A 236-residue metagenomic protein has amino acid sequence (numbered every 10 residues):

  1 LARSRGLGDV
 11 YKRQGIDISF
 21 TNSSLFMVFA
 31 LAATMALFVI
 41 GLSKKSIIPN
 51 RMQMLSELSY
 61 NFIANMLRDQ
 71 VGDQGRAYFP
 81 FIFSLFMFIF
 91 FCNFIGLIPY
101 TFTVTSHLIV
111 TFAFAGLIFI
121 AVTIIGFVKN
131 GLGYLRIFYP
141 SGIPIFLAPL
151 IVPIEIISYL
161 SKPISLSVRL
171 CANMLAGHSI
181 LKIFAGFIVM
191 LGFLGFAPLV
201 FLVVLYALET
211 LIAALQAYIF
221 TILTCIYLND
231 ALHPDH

Functional and structural regions predicted by a protein language model:
L1-Y11: Single conserved hydrophobic/aromatic residue that forms the stacking wall/gate of nucleotide- or nucleobase-binding
G15, S59, G96, G116 (+2 more regions): Residue-level signature of catalytic and energy-coupling elements of molecular machines, predominantly ATP/GTP-dependent
G15-I40, K44, Y100-L108: Hydrophobic alpha-helical transmembrane segments
V28-L37, A77-F94, V110-V122, A176-G186 (+1 more regions): Hydrophobic alpha-helical transmembrane segments of multi-pass integral membrane proteins
S43-S84, P144, I164: Membrane-interface amphipathic helices and adjacent TM-edge segments
I47-P49, G126-Y139: Juxtamembrane/interfacial segments flanking transmembrane helices
R68-Y78, F94-T101, T123-G133: Transmembrane alpha-helix boundary signature
L132-L215, F220, Y227-N229, H233-H236: Hydrophobic alpha-helical transmembrane segments and adjacent short intramembrane/lumenal linkers of inner/organellar
